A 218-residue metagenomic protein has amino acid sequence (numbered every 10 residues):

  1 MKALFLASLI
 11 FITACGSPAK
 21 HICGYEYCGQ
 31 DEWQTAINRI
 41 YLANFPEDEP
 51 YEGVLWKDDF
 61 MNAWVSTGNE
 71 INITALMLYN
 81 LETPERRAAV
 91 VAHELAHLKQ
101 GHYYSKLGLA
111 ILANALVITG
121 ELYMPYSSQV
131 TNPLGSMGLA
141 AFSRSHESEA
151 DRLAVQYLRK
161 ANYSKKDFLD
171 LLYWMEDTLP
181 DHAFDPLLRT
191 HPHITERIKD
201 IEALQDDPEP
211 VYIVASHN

Functional and structural regions predicted by a protein language model:
M1-A7: Sec-dependent signal peptide recognition, specifically the positively charged N-region followed immediately by
I10, A89, R189-H191: Residue-level signal for helical boundary/lining positions with a hydrophobic bias
I12-A14: C-terminal motif of bacterial Sec signal peptides marking the signal peptidase cleavage site
G16-L95, K99-I111, K160-Y163, T178-F184 (+1 more regions): Peri-catalytic and regulatory segments of divalent metal-dependent proteins
C23-T35, S105-K106, G135-L153, L188-T195: Active-site metal-coordination segments of metallo-dependent hydrolases
Y104-N132, L169-L172: Post-HEXXH active-site segment of zinc metalloproteases
P125-L171, R197: Metalloprotease/metallohydrolase-associated module, dominated by Zn2+-dependent proteases
S164-P208: Long, well-structured alpha-helical subdomains associated with metal-dependent extracellular/ecto-lumenal hydrolases
